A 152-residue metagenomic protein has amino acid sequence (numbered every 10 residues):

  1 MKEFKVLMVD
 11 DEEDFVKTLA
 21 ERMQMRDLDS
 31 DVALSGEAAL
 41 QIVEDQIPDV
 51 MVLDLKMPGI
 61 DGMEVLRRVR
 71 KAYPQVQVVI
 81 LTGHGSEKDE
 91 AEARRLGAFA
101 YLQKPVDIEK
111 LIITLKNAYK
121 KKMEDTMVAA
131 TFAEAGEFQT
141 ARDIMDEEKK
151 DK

Functional and structural regions predicted by a protein language model:
E13-D31: Two-component/phosphorelay signaling modules centered on CheY-like receiver
V32-Q41, G62: Helix N-cap/capping motif at the beta->alpha junctions
Q41, M63-Y73: Short amphipathic alpha-helix used as the core "switch/output" element in two-component signaling
Q46-V52: Active-site beta3 strand of CheY-like receiver
M57: Receiver (REC) domain active-site loop signature in two-component systems and cognate sites in sensor histidine kinases
E64, G85-A100: Alpha4 helix (beta4-alpha4-beta5 surface) of REC/receiver domains from two-component response regulators
K88, V106-L115: C-terminal output helix
